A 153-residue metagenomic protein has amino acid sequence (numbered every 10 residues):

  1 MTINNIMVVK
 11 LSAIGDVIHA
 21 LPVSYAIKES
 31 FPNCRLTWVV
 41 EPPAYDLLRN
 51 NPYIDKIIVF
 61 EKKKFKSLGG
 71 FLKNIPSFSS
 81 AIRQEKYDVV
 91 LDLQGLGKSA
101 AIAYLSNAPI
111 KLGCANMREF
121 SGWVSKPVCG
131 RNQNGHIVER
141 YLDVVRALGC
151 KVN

Functional and structural regions predicted by a protein language model:
M1-N153: Catalytic machinery of carbohydrate-active enzymes, primarily nucleotide-sugar-dependent glycosyltransferases
